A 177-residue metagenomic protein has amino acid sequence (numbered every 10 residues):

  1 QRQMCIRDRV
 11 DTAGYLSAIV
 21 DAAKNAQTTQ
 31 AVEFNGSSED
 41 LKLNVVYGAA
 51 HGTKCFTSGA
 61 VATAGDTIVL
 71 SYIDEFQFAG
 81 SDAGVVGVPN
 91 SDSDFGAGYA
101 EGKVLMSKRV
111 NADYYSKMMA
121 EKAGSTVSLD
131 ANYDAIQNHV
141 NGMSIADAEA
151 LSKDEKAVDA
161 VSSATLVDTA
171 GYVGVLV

Functional and structural regions predicted by a protein language model:
Q1, A22, I136, V140 (+1 more regions): Generic hydrophobic, helix-prone segments enriched in Leu/Val/Ile
Q1, V85, S91-D92, G96 (+4 more regions): Mixed-charge, low-complexity intrinsically disordered segments
R2-I6: Short, small-residue-biased leader/transition segments that mark boundaries at the very start of proteins
R7-V10, S58, G102-M106, M119-E121 (+1 more regions): Second-shell loop/turn segments in exported
V10-V32, T165-V177: Ser/Thr/Pro-rich, low-complexity mucin-like regions that serve as glycosylated stalks/linkers or repetitive adhesive
A31-S81: Structured beta-strand/loop patches that form or line metal/cofactor-binding pockets in enzymes
D82-L129: Structured domain cores in non-transmembrane regions
S116-V161: Acidic/His-rich segments in extracytoplasmic proteins that coordinate ligands and/or metal ions
